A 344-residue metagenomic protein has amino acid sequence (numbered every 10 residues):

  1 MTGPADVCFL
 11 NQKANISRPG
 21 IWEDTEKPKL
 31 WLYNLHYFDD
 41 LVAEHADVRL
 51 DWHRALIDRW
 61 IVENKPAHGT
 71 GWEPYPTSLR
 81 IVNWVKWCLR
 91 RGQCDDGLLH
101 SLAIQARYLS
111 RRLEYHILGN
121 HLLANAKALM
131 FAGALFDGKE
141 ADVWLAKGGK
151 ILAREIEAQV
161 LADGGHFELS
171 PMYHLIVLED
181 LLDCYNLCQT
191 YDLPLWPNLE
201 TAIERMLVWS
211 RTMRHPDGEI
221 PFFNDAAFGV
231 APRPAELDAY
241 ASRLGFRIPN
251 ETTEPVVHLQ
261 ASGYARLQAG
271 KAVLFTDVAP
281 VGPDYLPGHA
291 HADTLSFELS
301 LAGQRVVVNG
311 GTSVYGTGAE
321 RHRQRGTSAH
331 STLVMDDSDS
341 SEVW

Functional and structural regions predicted by a protein language model:
M1-G20: Extreme N-terminal leader/anchor segments
A5-F9, A265, F297, L333: Short polybasic amphipathic segments
F9, W22, E26-K29, D51 (+2 more regions): Beta-sandwich/jelly-roll carbohydrate-recognition scaffolds of carbohydrate-active enzymes
K13-A14, V273, R305, D339: Short, solvent-exposed loop/turn motifs
P28-I203: Aromatic-lined, polymer-binding surfaces characteristic of secreted/periplasmic polysaccharide-degrading enzymes
H36, N125, G263, L295 (+1 more regions): Residues that flank catalytic or metal-binding motifs in active/ligand-binding sites
G165-V308, T312: Carbohydrate-active enzyme catalytic cores, enriched for enzymes that act on polyanionic acidic polysaccharides
D293-W344: Active-site rim segments in enzyme catalytic domains, especially the processed small/beta chain of N-terminal
